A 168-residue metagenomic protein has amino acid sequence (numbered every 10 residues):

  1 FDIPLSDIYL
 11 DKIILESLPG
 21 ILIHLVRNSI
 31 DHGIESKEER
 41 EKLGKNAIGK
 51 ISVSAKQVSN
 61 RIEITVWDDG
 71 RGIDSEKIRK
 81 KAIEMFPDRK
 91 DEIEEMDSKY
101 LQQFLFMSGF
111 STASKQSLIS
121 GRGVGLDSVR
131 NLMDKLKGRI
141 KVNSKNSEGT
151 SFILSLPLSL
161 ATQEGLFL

Functional and structural regions predicted by a protein language model:
F1-P4: Conserved transmitter core of two-component histidine kinases
S6-E16, G20-L168: Conserved glycine-centered short motifs in functionally critical loops
